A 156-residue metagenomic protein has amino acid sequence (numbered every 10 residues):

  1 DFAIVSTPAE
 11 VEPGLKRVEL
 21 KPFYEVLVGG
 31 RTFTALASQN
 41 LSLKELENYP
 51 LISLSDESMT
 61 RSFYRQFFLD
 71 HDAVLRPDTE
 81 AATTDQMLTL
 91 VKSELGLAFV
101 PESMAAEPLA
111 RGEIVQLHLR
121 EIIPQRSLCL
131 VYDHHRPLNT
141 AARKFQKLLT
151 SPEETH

Functional and structural regions predicted by a protein language model:
D1-Y49, M104, I123: Acidic, Gly/Pro-rich loop/turn segments at junctions of secondary structure
F2, V11, S58-M59, D85-Q86 (+2 more regions): Short alpha-helical
S6, S62-Q116: Hydrophobic hinge/microswitch elements
V18, K44, L88-T89, R143: Alpha-helical segments flanking ligand/cofactor-binding loops in enzyme cores
V28, I52, R76-D78: Structural detector of well-ordered beta-strand residues that form the stable sheet scaffold of enzyme domains
A35, P50-H71, L138-A142, Q146: Secondary-structure junction motif
S53-L54, E80, A98, V131: Active-site-adjacent beta-strand anchor residues
H118-H156: A late-sequence structural motif
